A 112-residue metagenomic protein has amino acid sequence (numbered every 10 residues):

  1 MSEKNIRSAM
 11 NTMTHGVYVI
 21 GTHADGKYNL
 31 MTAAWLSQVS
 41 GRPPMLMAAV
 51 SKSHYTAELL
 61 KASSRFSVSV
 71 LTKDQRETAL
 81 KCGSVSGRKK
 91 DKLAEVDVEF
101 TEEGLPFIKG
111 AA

Functional and structural regions predicted by a protein language model:
M1-A112: Active-site-proximal mixed secondary-structure blocks
